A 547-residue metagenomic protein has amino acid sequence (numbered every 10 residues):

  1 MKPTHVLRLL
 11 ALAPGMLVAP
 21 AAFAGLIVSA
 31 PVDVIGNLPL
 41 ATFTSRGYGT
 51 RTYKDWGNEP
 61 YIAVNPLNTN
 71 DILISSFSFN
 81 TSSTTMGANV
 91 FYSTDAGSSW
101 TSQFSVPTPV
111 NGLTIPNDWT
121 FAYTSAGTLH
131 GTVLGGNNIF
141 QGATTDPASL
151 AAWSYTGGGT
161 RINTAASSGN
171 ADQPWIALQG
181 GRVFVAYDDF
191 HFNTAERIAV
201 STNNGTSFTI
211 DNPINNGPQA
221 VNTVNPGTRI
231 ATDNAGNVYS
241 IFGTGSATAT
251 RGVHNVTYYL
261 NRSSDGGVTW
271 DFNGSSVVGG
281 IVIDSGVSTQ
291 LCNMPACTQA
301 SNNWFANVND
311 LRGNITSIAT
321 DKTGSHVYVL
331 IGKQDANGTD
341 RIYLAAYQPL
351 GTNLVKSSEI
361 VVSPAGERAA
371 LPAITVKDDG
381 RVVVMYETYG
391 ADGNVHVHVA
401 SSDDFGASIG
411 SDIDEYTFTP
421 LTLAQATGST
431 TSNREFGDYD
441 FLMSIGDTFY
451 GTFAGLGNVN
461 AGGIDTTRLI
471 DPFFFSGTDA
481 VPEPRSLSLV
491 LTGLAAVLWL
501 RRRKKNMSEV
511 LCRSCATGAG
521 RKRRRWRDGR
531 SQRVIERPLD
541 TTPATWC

Functional and structural regions predicted by a protein language model:
K2-L10, S486, K504: Bacterial N-terminal signal peptides that target proteins for export
G25-A480: C-terminal PAP-associated
E483-R501: A short, hydrophobic C-terminal helix/tail in secreted or cell-surface proteins
L498-C515: C-terminal membrane-anchoring or membrane-association module
